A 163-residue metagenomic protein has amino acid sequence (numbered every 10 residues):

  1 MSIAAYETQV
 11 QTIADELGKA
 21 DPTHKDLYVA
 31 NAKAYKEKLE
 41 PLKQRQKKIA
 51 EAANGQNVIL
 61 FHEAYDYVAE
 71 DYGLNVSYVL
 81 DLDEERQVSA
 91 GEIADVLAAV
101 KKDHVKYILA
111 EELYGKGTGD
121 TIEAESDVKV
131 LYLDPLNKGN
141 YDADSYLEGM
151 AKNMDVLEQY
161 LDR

Functional and structural regions predicted by a protein language model:
M1-R163: Extracytoplasmic metal-acquisition and chelation regions
